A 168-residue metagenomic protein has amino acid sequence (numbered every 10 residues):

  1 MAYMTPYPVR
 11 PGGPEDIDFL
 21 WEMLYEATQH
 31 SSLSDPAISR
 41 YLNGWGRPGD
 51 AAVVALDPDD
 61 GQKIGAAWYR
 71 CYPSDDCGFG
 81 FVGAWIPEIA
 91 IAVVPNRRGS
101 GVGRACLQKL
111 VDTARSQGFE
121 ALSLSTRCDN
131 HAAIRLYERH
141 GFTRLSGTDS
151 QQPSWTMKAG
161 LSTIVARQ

Functional and structural regions predicted by a protein language model:
P6-L20: A short beta-loop-alpha structural element at the N-terminal edge of CoA-dependent acyl/N-acetyltransferase catalytic
Q29-P58: Active-site rim helix/loop that mediates acceptor-substrate recognition in acyltransferases
D50-V54, A66, A90, S123 (+1 more regions): Short hydrophobic/aromatic beta-strand element in the GNAT-like acyltransferase core that lines or flanks the acyl-donor
L56, E88-G99, T126-R127: A short, internal acetyl-CoA/4′-phosphopantetheine-binding micro-motif in the GNAT/acyltransferase core
P58-A90: Conserved acyl-donor/pantetheine-binding loop and adjacent beta-alpha core of acyl/acetyltransferases and related
G83-P87, E120-S123, R127-I134, E138-H140 (+1 more regions): C-terminal "cap" of GNAT-fold acetyltransferases
G99-S116, R135-R139: Conserved acetyl-CoA-binding loop-helix of GNAT-fold acetyltransferases
